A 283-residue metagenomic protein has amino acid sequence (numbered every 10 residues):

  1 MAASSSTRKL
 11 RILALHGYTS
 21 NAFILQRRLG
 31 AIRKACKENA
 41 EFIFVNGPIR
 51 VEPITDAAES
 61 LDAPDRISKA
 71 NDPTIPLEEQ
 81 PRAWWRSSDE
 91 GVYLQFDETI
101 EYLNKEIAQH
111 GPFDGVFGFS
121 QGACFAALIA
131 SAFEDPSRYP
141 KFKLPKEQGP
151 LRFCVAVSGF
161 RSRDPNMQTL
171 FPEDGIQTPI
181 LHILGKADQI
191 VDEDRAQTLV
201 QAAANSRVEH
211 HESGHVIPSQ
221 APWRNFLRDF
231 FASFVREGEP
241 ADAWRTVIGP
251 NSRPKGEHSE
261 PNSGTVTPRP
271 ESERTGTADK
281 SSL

Functional and structural regions predicted by a protein language model:
A2, K9-P112: Serine-hydrolase catalytic machinery in alpha/beta-hydrolase-like enzymes
R27-L29, M167-L170, D192-Q201: Short alpha-helix in the alpha/beta-hydrolase fold that links the catalytic acid
F117-G122, A126: Gly/Ala-rich beta-loop-alpha elbow adjacent to hydrolase catalytic centers
R138-G159: A conserved short beta-strand
S162-D164, K186-V191, H215-V216: Acidic catalytic loop of the alpha/beta-hydrolase fold
G175-I176, L181-L184, D188: Short beta-strand/loop motif that positions the catalytic acidic residue of the alpha/beta-hydrolase fold
Q201-P218: Catalytic histidine neighborhood in serine/cysteine hydrolases with alpha/beta-hydrolase-type architecture
S219-S233: Post-His helix in hydrolase/transferase enzymes
